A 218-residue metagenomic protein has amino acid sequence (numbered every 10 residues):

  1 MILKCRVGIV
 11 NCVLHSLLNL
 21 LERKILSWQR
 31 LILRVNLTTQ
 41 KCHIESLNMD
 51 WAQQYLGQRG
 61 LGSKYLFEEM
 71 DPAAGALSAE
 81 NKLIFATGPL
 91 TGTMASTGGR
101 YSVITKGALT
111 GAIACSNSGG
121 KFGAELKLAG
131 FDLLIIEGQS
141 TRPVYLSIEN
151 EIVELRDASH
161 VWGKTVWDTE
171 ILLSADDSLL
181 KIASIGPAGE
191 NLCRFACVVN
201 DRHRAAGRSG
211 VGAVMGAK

Functional and structural regions predicted by a protein language model:
L17, G123-A124, L128-K218: Active-site cavity-forming subdomains of large catalytic enzyme subunits
L21-K64, E68: N-terminal basic/disordered segments at the start of proteins
L37-Q40, M49, L90-G92, A108-L109 (+4 more regions): Short, glycine-/Ser/Thr-/acidic-enriched flexible segments
H43, T93-S96, L192-R194: Short helix/loop capping segments that flank catalytic or ligand/cofactor-binding pockets
S63-G99: Conserved oxyanion/phosphate-binding beta-strand-loop segments in alpha/beta enzyme cores
T93-A129, L133-I136, D201: Internal mixed beta-strand/loop scaffold within catalytic domains of large alpha/beta enzymes
